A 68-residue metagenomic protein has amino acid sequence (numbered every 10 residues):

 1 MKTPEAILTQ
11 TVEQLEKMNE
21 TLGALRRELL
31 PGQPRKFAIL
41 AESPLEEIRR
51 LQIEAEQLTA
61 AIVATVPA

Functional and structural regions predicted by a protein language model:
M1-E16: Short, charge/polar-rich alpha-helical segments
Q10, K17-E20, A24, R50 (+2 more regions): Residues on one face of amphipathic alpha-helical coiled coils
E16-A41: Short E/K-rich amphipathic alpha-helical oligomerization segments
P34-A64: Short, charge-rich amphipathic interface segments used for partner binding and complex assembly
V66-A68: Domain-scale macromolecular recognition modules
